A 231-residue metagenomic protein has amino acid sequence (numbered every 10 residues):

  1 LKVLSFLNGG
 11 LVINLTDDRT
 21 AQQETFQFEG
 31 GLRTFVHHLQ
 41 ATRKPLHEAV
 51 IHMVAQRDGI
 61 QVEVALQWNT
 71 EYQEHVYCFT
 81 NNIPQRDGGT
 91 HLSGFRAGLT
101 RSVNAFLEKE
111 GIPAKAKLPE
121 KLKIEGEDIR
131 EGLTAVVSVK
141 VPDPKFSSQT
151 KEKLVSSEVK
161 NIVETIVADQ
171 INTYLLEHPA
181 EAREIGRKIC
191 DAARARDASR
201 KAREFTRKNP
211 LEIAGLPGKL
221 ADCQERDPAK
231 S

Functional and structural regions predicted by a protein language model:
K2-K230: GHKL-family ATPase ATP-binding module
